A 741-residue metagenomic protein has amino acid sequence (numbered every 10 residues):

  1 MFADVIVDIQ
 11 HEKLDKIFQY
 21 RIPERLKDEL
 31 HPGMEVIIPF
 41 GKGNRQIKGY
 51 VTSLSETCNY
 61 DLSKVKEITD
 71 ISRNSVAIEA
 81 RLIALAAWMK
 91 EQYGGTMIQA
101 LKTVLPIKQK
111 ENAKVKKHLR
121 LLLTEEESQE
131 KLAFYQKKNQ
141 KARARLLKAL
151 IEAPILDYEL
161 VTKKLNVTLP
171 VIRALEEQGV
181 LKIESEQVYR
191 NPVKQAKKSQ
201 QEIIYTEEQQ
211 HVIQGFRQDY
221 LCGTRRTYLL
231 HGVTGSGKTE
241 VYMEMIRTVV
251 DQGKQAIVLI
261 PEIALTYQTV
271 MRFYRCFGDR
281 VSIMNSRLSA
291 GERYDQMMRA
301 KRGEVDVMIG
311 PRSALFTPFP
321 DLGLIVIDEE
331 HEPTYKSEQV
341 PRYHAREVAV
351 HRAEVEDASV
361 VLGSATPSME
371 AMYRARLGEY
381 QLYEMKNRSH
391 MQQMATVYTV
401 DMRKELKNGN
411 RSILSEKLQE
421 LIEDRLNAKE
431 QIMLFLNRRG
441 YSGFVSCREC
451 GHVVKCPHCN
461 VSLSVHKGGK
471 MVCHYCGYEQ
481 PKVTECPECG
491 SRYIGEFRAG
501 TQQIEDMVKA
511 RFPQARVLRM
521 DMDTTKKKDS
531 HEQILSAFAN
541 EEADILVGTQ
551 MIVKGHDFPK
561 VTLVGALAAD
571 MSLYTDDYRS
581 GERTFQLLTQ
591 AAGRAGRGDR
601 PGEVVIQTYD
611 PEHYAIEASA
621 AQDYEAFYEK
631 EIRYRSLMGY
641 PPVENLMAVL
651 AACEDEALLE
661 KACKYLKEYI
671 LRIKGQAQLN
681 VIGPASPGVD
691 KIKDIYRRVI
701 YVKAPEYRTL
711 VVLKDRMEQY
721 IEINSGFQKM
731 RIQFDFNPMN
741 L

Functional and structural regions predicted by a protein language model:
M1-S364, R376-Q392, Q676, V711-D715 (+1 more regions): Accessory, non-ATPase domains that flank or precede helicase/AAA+ motor cores in DNA-metabolism machines
F2, D15, N44, K429 (+4 more regions): A general secondary-structure signal for short beta-strands and their flanking turns/coil in non-transmembrane regions
F2, I6, H31-P32, L658-L671: A short, contiguous, amphipathic alpha-helix enriched in charged residues
S53-S55, L105, S185-Q187, L436-R438 (+4 more regions): A general secondary-structure junction signal
S55, N59-S72, P687, I692-P705: Solvent-exposed, membrane-proximal periplasmic/extracellular interface segments of envelope transport and secretion
Q200-T206, Q210, T224-E660, R672 (+3 more regions): Inter-lobe coupling/hinge segments of SF2-like helicase ATPases
E668, R672-I692, Y696, M717 (+1 more regions): A carboxyl-terminal module marker
